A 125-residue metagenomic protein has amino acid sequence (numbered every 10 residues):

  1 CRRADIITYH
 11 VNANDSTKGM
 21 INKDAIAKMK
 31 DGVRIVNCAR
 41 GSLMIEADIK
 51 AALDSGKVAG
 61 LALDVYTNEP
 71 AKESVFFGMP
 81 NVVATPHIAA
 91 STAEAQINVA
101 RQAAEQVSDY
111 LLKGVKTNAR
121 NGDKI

Functional and structural regions predicted by a protein language model:
C1-M20, K28-N37: Rossmann-like NAD(P)-binding element
R3, A25, V75-F76: Structural alpha-helical scaffold elements that stabilize or flank donor/cofactor-binding regions in carbohydrate
M20-D24, A103: Charged helix-capping and loop-helix junction motifs
D31-I125: Rossmann-like dinucleotide-binding domain for NAD(H)/NADP(H)
